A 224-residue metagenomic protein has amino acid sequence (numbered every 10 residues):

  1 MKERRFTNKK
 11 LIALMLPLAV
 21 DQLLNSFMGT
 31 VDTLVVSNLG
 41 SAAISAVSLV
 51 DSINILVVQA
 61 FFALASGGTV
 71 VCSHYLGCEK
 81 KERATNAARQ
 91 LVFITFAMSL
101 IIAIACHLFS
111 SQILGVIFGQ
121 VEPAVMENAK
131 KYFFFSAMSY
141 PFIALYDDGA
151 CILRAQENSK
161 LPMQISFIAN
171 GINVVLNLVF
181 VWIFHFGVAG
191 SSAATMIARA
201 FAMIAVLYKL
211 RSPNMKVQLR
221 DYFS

Functional and structural regions predicted by a protein language model:
M1-M15, C72-S139, I183-S224: Short alpha-helical transmembrane segments in multi-pass integral membrane proteins
N8-F27, V31, I53-A60, M138 (+1 more regions): Residue-level signal for short hydrophobic patches within transmembrane helices of multi-pass membrane transporters
A13, V36-I55, P123-N128, V188-S191: Interfacial/gating helices of multi-pass transporter permease domains
L18, Q22, T33-L34, D51 (+7 more regions): Transmembrane alpha-helix boundary and packing residues in multipass membrane permease domains and related
F27-S45, L114-P123, V179-F186: Helix-terminus/linker motif at the lipid-water interface of multi-pass membrane proteins
I44-I104, I143-P162: Small-residue-rich hydrophobic transmembrane alpha-helices
L56-Q59, N173-L178, A202-L207: Hydrophobic transmembrane alpha-helices of multi-pass small-molecule transporters
I152-L178, A193-M196: Alpha-helical transmembrane segments of multi-pass membrane transporters/permeases
